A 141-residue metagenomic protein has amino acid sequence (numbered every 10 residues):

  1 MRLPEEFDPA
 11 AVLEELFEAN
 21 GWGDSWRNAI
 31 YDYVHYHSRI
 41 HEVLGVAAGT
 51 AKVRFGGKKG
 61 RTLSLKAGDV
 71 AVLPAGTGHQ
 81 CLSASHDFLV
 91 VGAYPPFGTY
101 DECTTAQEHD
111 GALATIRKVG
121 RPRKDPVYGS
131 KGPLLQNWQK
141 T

Functional and structural regions predicted by a protein language model:
M1-H35, L134-T141: A short, N-terminal "cap"/entry segment at the start of jelly-roll beta-barrel domains of the cupin/DSBH fold
W22, T50-K52, K59: Short, charged/polar surface micro-motifs in flexible loops or helix N-caps
A29-V43, K58-K59, L65-K66: A short beta-loop-beta micro-motif enriched in histidine and acidic residues
H37-R54, V72: Short, conserved beta-strand element in jelly-roll/cupin
E42, A51, R61, T77 (+1 more regions): Generic beta-strand structural signal
R54-G56, L82: A generic structural motif
L65-S85, Y94: Conserved metal-binding segment of the jelly-roll/cupin
L82-T141: Double-stranded beta-helix
